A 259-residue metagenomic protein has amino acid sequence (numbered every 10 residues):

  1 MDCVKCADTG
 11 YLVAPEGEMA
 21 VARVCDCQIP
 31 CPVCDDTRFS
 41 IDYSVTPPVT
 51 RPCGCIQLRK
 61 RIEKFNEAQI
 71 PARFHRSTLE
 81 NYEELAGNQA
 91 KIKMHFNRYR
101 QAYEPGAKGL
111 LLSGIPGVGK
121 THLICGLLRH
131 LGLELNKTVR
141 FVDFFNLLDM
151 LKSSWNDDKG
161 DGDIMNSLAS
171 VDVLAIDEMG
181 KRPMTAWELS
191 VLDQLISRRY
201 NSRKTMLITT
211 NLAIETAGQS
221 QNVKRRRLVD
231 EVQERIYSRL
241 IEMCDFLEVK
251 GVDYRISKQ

Functional and structural regions predicted by a protein language model:
M1-L85, Q89-A90, K258-Q259: A short, basic N-terminal segment
N81-L110: Pre-Walker A (pre-P-loop) alpha-helix and adjacent loop at the N terminus of AAA/AAA+ ATPase modules, a conserved
G87-F96, G132-S170, P183-A186: Short glycine-rich substrate-engagement loop in P-loop NTPases that contacts/grips substrate
G106-C125: Walker A/P-loop nucleotide-binding motif
H122-L135: P-loop NTPase Walker A phosphate-binding motif
L133, L147-S154, K181-Q259: Replace "adjacent to P-loop NTPase cores in ATP/GTP-dependent enzymes" with "adjacent to NTP-binding cores
K137-T138, S170-V173, S202-I208: Loop/turn-to-beta-strand initiation segments
